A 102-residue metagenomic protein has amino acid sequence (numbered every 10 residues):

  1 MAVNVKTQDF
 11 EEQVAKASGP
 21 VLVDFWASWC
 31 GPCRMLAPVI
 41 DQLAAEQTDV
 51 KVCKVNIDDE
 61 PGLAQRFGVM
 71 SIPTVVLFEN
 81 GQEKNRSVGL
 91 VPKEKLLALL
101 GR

Functional and structural regions predicted by a protein language model:
M1, K6, W26, K51-C53: Conserved Rossmann-like nucleotide-binding pocket used by diverse enzymes that bind dinucleotide cofactors
V3-P20, P61: A short beta-strand-turn-helix
S18-P20, A37-V55, P61: Conserved helix-turn-beta segment immediately C-terminal to the redox Cys motif in thioredoxin-like folds
S18-V21, F25-W29, S71: Short pre-active-site segment immediately N-terminal to redox-active cysteine/selenocysteine motifs in thiol-based
V21, P61, F67-V76, E94: Structural micro-motif
L22, I40, P73-R86: A short, hydrophobic beta-strand/beta-hairpin element that forms part of a small beta-sheet core
F25-V39: Conserved redox-active cysteine motifs that mediate thiol-disulfide chemistry, especially di-cysteine Cys-X(1-2)-Cys
E79-R102: Non-catalytic, surface beta->alpha helical segment in thiol-disulfide oxidoreductase systems
